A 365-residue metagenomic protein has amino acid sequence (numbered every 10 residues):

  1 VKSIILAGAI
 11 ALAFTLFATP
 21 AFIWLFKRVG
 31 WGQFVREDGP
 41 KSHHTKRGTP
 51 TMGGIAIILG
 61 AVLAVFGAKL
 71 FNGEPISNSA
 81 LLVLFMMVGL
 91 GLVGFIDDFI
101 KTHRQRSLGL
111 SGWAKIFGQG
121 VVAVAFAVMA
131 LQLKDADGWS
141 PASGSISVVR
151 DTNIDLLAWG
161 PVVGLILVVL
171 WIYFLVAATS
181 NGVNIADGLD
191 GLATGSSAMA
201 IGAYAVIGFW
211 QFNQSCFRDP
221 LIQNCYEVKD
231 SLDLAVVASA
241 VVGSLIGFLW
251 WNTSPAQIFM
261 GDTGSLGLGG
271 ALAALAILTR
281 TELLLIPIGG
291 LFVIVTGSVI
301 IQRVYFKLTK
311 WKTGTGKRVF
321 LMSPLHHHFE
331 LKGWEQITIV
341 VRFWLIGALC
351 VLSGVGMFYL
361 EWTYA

Functional and structural regions predicted by a protein language model:
V1-K27, I57-F95, F126-S147, L165-A365: Alpha-helical transmembrane segments
I23-P40: Membrane-interface loops
R36-P50, Q105-G118: Juxtamembrane helix-capping/reentrant segments at transmembrane boundaries
V83, R104-K115, S140, P161-G164: Short, amphipathic alpha-helical segments
V93, L108, A114-G118, V122-M129: Short loop/hinge segments at the start of secondary-structure elements
K101-S111, V148-L157, K310-K312: Membrane interface segments of multi-pass transport proteins and intramembrane proteases
